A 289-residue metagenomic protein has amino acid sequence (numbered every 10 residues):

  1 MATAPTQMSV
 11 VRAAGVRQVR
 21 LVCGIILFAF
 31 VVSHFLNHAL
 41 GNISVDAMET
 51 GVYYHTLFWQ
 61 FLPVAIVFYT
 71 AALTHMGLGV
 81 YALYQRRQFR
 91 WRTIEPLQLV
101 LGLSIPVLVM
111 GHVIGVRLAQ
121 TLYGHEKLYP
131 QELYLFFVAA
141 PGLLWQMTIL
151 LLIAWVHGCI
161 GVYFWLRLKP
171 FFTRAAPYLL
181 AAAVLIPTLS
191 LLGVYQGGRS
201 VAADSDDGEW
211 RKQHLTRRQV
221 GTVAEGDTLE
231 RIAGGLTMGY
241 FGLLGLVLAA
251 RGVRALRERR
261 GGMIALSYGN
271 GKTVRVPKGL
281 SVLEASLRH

Functional and structural regions predicted by a protein language model:
M1-E258: Membrane-embedded alpha-helical bundles that constitute the cytochrome b-like, heme-associated redox core of multi-pass
Y134-G142, L280-H289: Ampipathic, surface-exposed secondary-structure segments
G261-E284, R288: Membrane-cytosol interface motif
